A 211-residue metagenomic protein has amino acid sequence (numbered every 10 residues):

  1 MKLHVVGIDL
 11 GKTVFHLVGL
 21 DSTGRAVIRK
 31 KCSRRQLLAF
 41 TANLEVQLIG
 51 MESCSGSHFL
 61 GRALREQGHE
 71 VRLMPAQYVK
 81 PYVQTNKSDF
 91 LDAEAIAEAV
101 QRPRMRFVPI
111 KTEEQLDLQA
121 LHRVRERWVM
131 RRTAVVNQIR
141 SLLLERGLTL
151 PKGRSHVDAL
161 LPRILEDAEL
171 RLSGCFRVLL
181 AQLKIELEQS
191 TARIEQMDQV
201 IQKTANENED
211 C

Functional and structural regions predicted by a protein language model:
M1-C211: A detector of single, family-specific signature residues that are central to catalytic or substrate-handling motifs
